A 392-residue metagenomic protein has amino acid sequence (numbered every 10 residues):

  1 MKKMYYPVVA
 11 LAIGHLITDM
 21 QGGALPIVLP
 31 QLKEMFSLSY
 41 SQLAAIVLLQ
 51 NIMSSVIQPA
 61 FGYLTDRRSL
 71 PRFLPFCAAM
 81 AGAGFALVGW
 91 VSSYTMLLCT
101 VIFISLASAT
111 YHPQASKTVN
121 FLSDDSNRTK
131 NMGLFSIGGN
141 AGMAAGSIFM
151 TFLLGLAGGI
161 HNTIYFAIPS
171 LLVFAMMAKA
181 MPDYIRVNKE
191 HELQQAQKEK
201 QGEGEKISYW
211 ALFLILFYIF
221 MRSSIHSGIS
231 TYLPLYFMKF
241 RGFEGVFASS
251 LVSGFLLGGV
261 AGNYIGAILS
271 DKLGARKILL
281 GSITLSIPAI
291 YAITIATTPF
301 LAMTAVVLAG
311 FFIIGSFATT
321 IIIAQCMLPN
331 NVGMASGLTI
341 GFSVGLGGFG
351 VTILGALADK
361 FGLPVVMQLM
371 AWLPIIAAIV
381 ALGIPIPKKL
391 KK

Functional and structural regions predicted by a protein language model:
G23, N51-P59, A144, L256-V260 (+2 more regions): Residue-level signature of mid-helix packing/kink "hotspots" within the transmembrane helices of 12-pass Major
L25-P26, W210-S253: Extracytoplasmic gate region of multi-pass secondary transporters
V56-S92: Conserved MFS/SLC helix-loop-helix module at the cytosolic interface between two early adjacent transmembrane helices
Q58-S69, N263-G274, A358-D359: Helix-to-loop junctions at the C-terminal end of transmembrane segments in multipass secondary transporters
T100-G138: Cytoplasmic helix-loop-helix junction between adjacent transmembrane helices in 12-TM secondary transporters
F135-P182: Helix-loop-helix hairpin linking two adjacent transmembrane segments in secondary transporters
I168-E192, V380-P385: C-terminal membrane-cytosol helix-exit motif in multi-pass small-molecule transporters
L273-T320: C-terminal transmembrane helical hairpin of 12-TM major facilitator-type secondary transporters
